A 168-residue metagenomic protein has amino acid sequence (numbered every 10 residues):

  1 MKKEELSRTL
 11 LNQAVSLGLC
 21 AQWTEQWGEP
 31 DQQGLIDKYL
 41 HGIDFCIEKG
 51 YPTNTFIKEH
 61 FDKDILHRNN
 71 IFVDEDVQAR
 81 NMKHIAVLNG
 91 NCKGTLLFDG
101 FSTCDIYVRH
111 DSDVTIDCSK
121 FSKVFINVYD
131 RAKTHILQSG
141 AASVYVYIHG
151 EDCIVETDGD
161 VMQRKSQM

Functional and structural regions predicted by a protein language model:
M1-H110, T115, K123-M168: Short, glycine-biased loop/turn motifs at secondary-structure junctions and in low-complexity Ser/Thr/Pro-rich termini
